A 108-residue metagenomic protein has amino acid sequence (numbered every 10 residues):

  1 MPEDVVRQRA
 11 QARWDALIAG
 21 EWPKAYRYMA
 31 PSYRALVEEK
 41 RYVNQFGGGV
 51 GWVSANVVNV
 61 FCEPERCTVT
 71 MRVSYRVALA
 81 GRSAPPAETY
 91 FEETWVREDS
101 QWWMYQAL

Functional and structural regions predicted by a protein language model:
M1-V6: Bacterial Sec signal peptide processing site at the extreme N-terminus
R7-Q8, D15-E63: Short solvent-exposed beta->alpha transition segments
R9-A10, A80: Residue-level detector of alpha-helix boundaries and kinks
A10, M29, M71-V73: Hydrophobic alpha-helical core bundles mediating ligand binding, dimerization, or RNAP-core interactions
V43-E88, E92-T94: Surface-exposed, charged secondary-structure patches
T89, E98-L108: Low-complexity, intrinsically disordered terminal/linker segments enriched in charged and Gly/Pro repeats
